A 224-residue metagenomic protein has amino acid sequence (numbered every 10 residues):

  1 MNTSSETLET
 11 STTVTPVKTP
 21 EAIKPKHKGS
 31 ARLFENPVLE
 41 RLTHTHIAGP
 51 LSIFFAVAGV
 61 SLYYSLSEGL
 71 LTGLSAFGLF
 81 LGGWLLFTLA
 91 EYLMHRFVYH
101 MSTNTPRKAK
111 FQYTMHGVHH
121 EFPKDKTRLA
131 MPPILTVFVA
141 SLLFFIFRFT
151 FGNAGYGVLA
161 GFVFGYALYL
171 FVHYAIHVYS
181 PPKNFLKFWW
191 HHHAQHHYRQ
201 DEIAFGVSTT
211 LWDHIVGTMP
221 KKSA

Functional and structural regions predicted by a protein language model:
M1-L159, F171, D201-A224: Non-catalytic, topology-defining segments of multipass membrane proteins
L81, L85, V163, N184-K187: Residue-level detector of transmembrane insertion/anchoring sites
T88, A167, H192-Q195: Alpha-helical scaffold segments in carbohydrate-active enzymes
A109-G117, K187-H196: Membrane-cytosol interface motif
H120, K124, I176-S180, Y198: A broad detector of the eukaryotic-type serine/threonine protein kinase catalytic domain
V163-L170: Alpha-helical membrane-embedded segments
I176-W189, E202: Interfacial helix-loop-helix junctions of multi-pass membrane proteins
V178, H196, I215-T218: Hydrophobic alpha-helical segments
